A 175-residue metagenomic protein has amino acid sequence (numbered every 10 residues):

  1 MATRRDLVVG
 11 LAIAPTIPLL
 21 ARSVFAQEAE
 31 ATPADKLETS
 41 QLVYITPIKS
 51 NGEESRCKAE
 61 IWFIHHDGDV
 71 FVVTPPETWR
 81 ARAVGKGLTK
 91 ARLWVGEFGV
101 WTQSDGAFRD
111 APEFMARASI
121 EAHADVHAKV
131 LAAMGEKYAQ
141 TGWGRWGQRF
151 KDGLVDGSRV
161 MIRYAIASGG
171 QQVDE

Functional and structural regions predicted by a protein language model:
M1, L19-E38: C-terminal segment of N-terminal export signals and the immediately downstream linker at the start of the mature
M1-P15: N-terminal secretory signal peptides and thylakoid transit peptides that target proteins across membranes
E28-A29, T78-R80: Charged, amphipathic alpha-helical segments
T32-P33, K49-S50, G147-D152: Short, P/G- and charge-enriched loop/turn segments at secondary-structure junctions
K36-L37, S55-C57, I64-H65, G85 (+2 more regions): Extracellular/periplasmic catalytic domains that process cell-envelope and extracellular macromolecules
S40-P76, L93, E113-F114: Short beta-strand segments
W79-G169: Short, structured beta-strand-loop surface elements
D174-E175: Short, solvent-exposed mixed-charge patches
